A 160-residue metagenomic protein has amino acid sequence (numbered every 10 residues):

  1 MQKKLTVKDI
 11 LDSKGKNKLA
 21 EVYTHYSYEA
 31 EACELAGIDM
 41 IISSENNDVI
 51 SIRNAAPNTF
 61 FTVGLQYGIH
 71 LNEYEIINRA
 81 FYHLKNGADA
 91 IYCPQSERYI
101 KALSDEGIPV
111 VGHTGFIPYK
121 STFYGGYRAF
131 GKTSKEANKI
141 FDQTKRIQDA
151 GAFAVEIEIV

Functional and structural regions predicted by a protein language model:
M1-V160: Alpha/beta enzyme core
